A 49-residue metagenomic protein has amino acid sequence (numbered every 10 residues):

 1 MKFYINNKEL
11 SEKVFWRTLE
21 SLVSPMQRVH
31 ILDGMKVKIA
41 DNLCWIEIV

Functional and structural regions predicted by a protein language model:
M1-V49: Acidic, low-complexity, intrinsically disordered interaction modules
